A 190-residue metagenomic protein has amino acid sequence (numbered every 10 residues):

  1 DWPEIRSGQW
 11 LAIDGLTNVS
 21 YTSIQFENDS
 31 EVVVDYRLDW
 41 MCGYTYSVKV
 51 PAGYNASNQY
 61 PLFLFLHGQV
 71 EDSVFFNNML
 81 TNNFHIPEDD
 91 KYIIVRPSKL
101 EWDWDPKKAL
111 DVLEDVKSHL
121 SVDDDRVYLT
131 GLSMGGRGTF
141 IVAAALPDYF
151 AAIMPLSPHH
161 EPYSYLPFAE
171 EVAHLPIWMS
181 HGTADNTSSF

Functional and structural regions predicted by a protein language model:
D1-Y60: A domain-start/cap signature at the N-terminus of enzymes
P51, L80-E88, A143, P167-E170: Mature extracellular/periplasmic domains of secretome proteins
A52-N58, W104-M134, A144-Y149: Gly/Ser-rich "nucleophile elbow"/oxyanion-hole loop immediately N-terminal to the catalytic nucleophile in hydrolases
N58-L62, D89-I94, D123-V127, L146-I153 (+1 more regions): Loop/turn elements at helix/coil->beta-strand transitions in domains of secreted/extracellular proteins
Y60-H119: Active-site machinery of serine-nucleophile hydrolases
G68-D72, K99-D103, S133-R137, P158-P162 (+1 more regions): Solvent-exposed loop/turn segments at secondary-structure junctions within structured extracellular/periplasmic domains
G138-V142: Hydrolases whose catalytic domains are alpha/beta-hydrolase-1, hotdog thioesterase, or metallo-beta-lactamase-like
A152, S157-F190: The feature captures the conserved acid-bearing segment of alpha/beta-hydrolase catalytic domains
